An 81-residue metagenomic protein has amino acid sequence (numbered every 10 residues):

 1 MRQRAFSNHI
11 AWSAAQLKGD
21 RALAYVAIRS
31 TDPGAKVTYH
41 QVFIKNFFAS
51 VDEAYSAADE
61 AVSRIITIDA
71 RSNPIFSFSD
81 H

Functional and structural regions predicted by a protein language model:
M1-Y25: Short N-terminal "domain-start" leader segments that mark the transition from disordered tails or signal peptides into
L17-V42: Short aromatic-glycine-(Arg/Gly/Cys) micro-motifs in beta-strand/loop hairpins
T38-E53: A short, exposed loop/beta-hairpin motif centered on an aromatic-Gly-Thr core
A49-S63: Acidic helix/loop or adjacent segment enriched in Glu/Asp that either coordinates divalent metal
E60-S72: Short arginine-rich
R71-H81: Short, highly charged C-terminal tails/helix-capping segments
